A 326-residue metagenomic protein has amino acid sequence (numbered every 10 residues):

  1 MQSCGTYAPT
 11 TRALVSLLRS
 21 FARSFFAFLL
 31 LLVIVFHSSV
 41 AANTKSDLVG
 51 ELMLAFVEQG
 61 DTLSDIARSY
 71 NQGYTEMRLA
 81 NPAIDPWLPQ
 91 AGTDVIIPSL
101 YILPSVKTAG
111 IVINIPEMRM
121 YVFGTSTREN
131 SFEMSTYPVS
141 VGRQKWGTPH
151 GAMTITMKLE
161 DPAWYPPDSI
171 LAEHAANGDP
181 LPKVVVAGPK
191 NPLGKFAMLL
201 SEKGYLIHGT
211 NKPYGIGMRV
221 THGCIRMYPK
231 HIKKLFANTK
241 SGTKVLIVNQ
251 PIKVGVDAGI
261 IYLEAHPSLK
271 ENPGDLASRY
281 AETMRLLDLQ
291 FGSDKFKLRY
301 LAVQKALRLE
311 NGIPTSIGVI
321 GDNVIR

Functional and structural regions predicted by a protein language model:
M1-A22: N-terminal secretory signal peptides that target proteins for export/translocation
F21-H37: Bacterial N-terminal signal peptides
A42-N71: Primarily a LysM-type cell-wall glycan-binding module
G60, G92-V95, G242-V245: Loop/turn positions that initiate beta-strands
S64-R68, T75, L79, H222 (+2 more regions): Solvent-exposed, polar/charged alpha-helical surfaces in well-ordered, non-transmembrane soluble domains, broadly
G73-T75, Q90-P162, K270, R285-R326: Cell wall/extracellular polymer interaction/catalysis modules
R78-P86: Short acidic beta-strand-loop surface patches of small beta-rich interaction domains
I170-R326: Exported/periplasmic cell-wall-interacting domains
